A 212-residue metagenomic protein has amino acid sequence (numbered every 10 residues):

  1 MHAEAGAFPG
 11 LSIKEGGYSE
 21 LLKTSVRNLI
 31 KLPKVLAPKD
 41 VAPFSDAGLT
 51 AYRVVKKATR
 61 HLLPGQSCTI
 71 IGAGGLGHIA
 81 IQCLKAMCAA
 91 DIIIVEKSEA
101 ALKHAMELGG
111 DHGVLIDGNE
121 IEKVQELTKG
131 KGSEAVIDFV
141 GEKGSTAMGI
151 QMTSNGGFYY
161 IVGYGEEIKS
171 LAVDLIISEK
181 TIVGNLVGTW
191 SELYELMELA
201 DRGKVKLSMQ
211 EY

Functional and structural regions predicted by a protein language model:
M1-L29: Glycine-rich phosphate/adenylate-binding loop and adjacent beta-alpha elements of nucleotide- or dinucleotide-binding
Y18-S19, L29, G48-A51, V55 (+3 more regions): A general structural signal for well-ordered alpha-helical segments in protein cores
R27-L29, K34-G118, E122-K123: Mid-domain Rossmann-like dinucleotide-binding core that forms the NAD(H)/NADP(H) cofactor-binding site
I30, T69, I93, F158-Y160 (+2 more regions): Structural detector of well-ordered beta-strand residues that form the stable sheet scaffold of enzyme domains
A89-A90, G132, K204-M209: A local structural motif
V124-V136: A short acidic, Gly/Pro-enriched loop at the edge of an enzyme's catalytic core that lines a small-molecule cofactor
V140-K206: Glycine-rich phosphate-binding loop and adjacent beta-alpha segment of Rossmann(oid) nucleotide-cofactor-binding
